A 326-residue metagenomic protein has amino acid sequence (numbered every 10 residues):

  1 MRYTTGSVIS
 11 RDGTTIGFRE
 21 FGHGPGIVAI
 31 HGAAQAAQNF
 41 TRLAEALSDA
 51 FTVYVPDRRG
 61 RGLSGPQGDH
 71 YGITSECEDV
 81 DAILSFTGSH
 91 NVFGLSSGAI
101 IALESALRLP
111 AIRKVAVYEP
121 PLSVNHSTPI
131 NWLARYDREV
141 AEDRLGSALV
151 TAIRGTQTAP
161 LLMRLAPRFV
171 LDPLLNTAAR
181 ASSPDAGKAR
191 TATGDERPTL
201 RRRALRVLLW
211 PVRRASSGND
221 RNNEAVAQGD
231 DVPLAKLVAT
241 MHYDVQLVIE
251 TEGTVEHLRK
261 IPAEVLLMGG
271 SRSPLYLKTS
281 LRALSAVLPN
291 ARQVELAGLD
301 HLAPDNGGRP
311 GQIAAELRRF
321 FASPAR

Functional and structural regions predicted by a protein language model:
S7-G65: Conserved HGGG/HGGXW glycine-rich cap/lid loop of the alpha/beta-hydrolase fold
G22, L84-G88, P324: Glycine-rich phosphate-binding loop signature in dinucleotide/nucleotide-binding domains
E45, Y54-F93, G311-A315: Active-site loop/oxyanion-hole signature of alpha/beta-hydrolase fold enzymes
D57-R61, P121, A297-D300: Short beta-to-alpha linker loops that shape the active-site pocket of alpha/beta-hydrolase fold enzymes
S89-T128: Conserved hydrolase catalytic core segment
V117, P121-A148: A catalytic-pocket lid/entrance helix-loop region that shapes and gates access to the active site across common
I130, A141-A283, V287: Alpha/beta-hydrolase
N290-R326: Catalytic active-site module of serine/aspartate enzymes centered on a nucleophile-bearing elbow/loop
